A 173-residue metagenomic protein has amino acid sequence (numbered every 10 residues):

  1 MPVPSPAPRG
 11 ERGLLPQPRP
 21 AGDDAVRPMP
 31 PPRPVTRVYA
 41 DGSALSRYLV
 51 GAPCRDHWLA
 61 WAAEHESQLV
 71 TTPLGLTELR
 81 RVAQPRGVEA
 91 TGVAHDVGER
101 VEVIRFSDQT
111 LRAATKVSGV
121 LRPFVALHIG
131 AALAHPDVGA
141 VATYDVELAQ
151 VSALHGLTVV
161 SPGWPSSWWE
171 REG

Functional and structural regions predicted by a protein language model:
P2-T71, A83-G92, S167-R171: Short, well-structured N-terminal submotif of metal-dependent ribonuclease cores
L15-P18, E102-V151, L157, G173: Active-site neighborhoods of divalent-metal-dependent phosphate/nucleic-acid chemistry enzymes
T36, H65-L69, R100-E102, P136-A140: Short active-site oxyanion
P73-L74, D145-V146, W164: Short secondary-structure boundary segments
P85-G92, G98-F106: Helix-adjacent hinge/juxtasegments
T158-W168: Short hydrophobic/aromatic-enriched beta-strand-loop microsegments
